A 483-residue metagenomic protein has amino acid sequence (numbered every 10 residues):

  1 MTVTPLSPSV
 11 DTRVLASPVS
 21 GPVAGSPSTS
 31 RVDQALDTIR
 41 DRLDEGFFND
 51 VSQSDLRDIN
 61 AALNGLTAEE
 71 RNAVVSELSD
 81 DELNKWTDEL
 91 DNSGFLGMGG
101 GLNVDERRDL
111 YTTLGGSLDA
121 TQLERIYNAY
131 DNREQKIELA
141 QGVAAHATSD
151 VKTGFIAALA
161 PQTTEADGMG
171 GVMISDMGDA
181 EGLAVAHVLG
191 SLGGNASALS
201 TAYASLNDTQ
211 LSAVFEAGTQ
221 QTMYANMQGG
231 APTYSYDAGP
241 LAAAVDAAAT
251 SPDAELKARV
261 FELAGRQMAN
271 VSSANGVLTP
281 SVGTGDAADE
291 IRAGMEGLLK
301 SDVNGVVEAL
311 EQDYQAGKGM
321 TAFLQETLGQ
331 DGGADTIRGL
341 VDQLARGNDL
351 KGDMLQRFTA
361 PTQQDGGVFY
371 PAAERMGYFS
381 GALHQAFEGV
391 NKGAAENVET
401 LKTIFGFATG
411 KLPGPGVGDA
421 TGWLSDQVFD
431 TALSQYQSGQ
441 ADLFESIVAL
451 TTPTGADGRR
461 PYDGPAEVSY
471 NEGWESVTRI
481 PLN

Functional and structural regions predicted by a protein language model:
M1-D11: N-terminal acidic, proline/glycine-rich, low-complexity intrinsically disordered segments
D11, L15-N483: Non-catalytic all-alpha helical scaffold/repeat segments
